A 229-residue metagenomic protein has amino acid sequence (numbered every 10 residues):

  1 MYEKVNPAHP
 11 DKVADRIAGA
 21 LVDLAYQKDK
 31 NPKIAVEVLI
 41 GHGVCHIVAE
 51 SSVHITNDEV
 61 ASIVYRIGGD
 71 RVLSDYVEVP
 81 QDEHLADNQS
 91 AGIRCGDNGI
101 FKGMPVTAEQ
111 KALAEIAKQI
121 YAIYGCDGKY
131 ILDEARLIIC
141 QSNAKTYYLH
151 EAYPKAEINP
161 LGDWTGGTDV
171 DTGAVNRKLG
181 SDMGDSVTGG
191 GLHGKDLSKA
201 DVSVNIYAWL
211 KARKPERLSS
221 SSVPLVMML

Functional and structural regions predicted by a protein language model:
M1-L229: A domain-level signal for the structural core that forms small-molecule/cofactor-binding pockets and catalytic centers
